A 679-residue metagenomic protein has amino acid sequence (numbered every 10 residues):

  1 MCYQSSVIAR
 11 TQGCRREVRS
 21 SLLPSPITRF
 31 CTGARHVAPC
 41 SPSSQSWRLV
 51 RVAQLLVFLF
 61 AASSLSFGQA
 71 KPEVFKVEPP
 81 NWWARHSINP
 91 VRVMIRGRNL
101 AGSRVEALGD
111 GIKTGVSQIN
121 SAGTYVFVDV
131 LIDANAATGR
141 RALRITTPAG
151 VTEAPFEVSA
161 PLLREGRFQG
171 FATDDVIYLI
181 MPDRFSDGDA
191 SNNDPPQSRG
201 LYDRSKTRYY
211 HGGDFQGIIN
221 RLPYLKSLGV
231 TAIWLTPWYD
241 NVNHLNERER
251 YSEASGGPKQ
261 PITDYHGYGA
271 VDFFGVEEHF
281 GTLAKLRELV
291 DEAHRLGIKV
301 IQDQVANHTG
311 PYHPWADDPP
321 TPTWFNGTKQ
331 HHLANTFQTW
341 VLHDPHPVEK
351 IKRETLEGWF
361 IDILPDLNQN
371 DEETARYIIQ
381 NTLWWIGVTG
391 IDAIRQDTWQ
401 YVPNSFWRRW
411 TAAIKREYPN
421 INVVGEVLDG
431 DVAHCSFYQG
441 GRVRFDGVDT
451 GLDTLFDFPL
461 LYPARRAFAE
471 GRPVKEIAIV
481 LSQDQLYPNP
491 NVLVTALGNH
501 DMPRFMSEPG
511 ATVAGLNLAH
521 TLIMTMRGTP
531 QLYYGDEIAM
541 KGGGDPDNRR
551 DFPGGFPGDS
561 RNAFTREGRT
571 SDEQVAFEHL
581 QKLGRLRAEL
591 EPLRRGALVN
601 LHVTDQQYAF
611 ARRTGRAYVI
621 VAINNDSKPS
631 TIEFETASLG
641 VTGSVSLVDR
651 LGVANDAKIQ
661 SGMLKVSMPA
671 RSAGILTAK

Functional and structural regions predicted by a protein language model:
V52-S64: Bacterial N-terminal signal peptides
G68, S159-V176, K226-G229, L532 (+1 more regions): Carbohydrate-interacting/catalytic domains
Q69-R104, D110, A154-F168: Beta-strand/beta-sandwich contexts
H86-A149: Immunoglobulin-like IPT/TIG beta-sandwich domains and homologous Ig-like subdomains
I180, L225, L235, F273 (+10 more regions): Conserved, mostly hydrophobic/aromatic
F185-L383, V388, R409-R416, V427 (+3 more regions): Substrate-binding/active-site clefts of carbohydrate-active enzymes
H308, N381-L383, G387-P488, L493 (+8 more regions): Active-site-proximal helices and loops of the catalytic beta/alpha 8
